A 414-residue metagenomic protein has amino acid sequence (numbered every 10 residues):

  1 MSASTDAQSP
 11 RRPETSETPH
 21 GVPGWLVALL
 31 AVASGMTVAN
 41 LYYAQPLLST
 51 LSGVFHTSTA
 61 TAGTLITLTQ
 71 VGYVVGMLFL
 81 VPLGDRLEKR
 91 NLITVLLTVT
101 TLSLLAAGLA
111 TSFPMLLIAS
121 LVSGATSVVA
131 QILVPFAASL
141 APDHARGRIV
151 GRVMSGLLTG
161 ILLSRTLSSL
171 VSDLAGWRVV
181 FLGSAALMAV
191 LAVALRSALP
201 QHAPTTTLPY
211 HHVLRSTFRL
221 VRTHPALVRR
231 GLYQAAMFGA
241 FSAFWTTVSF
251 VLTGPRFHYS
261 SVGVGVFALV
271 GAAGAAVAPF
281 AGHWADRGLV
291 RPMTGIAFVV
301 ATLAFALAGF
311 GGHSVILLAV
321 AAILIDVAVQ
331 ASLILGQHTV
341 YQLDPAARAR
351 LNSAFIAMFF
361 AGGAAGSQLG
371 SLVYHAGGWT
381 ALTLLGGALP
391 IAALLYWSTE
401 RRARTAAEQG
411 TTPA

Functional and structural regions predicted by a protein language model:
R12-G21, L199-L232: Juxtamembrane intracellular "pre-TM" segments in multi-pass secondary transporters
V75-F113: Conserved MFS/SLC helix-loop-helix module at the cytosolic interface between two early adjacent transmembrane helices
G76-E88, A276-V290, Y374: Helix-to-loop junctions at the C-terminal end of transmembrane segments in multipass secondary transporters
N91-L105, A185, P292-A306, G387: Structural signature of the two symmetry-related core transmembrane helices
S103, P114-V122, I316-L324: Paired small-residue
A119-L157: Cytoplasmic helix-loop-helix junction between adjacent transmembrane helices in 12-TM secondary transporters
A145, G151-L199: Helix-loop-helix hairpin linking two adjacent transmembrane segments in secondary transporters
R291-G336: C-terminal transmembrane helical hairpin of 12-TM major facilitator-type secondary transporters
